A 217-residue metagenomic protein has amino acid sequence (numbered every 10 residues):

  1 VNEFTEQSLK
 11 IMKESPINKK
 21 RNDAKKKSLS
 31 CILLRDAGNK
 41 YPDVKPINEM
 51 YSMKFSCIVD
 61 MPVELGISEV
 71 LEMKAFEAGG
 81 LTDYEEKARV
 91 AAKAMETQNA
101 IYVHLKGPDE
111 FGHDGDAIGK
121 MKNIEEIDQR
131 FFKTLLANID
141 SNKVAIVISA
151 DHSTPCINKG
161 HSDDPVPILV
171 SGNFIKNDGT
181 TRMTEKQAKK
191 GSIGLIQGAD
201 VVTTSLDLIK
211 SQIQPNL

Functional and structural regions predicted by a protein language model:
V1-L217: Feature captures the catalytic ectodomains and active-site-proximal regions of enzymes that hydrolyze or transfer
